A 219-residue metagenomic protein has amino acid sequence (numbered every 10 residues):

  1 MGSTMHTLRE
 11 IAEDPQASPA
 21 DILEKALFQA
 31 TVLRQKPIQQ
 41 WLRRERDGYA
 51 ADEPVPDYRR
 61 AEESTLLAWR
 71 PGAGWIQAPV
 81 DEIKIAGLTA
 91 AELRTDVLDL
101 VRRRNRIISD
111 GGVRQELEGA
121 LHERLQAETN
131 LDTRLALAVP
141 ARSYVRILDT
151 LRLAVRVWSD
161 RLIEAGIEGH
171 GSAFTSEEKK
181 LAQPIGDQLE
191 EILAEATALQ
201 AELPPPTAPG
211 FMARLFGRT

Functional and structural regions predicted by a protein language model:
M1-E10: Membrane-interacting alpha-helical segments
T7, D14, S18-D21, K25-F28 (+4 more regions): Charged, amphipathic alpha-helical oligomerization/scaffolding segments
L8, E53, M212-F216: Intrinsically disordered, low-complexity linear regions
P15-G72: N-terminal interaction modules that seed assembly of large macromolecular complexes
I22-K25, D96, T150, A154 (+4 more regions): Charge-rich, solvent-exposed alpha-helical interaction surfaces
A51-V55, E177-E190: Eukaryote-specific, cytoplasm-facing alpha-helical/coiled-coil scaffolding segments in long proteins
I76-Q183: Amphipathic alpha-helical coiled-coil/helical-stalk segments
E195-T219: Short, cationic, amphipathic peptide segments
